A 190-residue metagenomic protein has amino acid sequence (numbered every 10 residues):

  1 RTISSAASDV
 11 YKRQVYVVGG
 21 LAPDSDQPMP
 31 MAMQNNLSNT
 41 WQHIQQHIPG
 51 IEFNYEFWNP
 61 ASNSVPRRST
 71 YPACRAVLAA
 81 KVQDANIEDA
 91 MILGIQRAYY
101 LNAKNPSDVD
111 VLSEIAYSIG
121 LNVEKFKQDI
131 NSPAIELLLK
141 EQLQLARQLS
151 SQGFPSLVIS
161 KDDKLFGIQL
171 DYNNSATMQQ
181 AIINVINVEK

Functional and structural regions predicted by a protein language model:
R1-A7, Y11: Single conserved hydrophobic/aromatic residue that forms the stacking wall/gate of nucleotide- or nucleobase-binding
S4, M29-P30, Y172-N173: Short, glycine/charged-enriched secondary-structure capping and boundary segments
K12-A22: A short beta-strand-loop structural module common to alpha/beta enzyme folds
Q27-G167: Thiol/selenol-based redox catalytic cores and closely related redox-interacting motifs
D162-K190: Non-catalytic, surface beta->alpha helical segment in thiol-disulfide oxidoreductase systems
